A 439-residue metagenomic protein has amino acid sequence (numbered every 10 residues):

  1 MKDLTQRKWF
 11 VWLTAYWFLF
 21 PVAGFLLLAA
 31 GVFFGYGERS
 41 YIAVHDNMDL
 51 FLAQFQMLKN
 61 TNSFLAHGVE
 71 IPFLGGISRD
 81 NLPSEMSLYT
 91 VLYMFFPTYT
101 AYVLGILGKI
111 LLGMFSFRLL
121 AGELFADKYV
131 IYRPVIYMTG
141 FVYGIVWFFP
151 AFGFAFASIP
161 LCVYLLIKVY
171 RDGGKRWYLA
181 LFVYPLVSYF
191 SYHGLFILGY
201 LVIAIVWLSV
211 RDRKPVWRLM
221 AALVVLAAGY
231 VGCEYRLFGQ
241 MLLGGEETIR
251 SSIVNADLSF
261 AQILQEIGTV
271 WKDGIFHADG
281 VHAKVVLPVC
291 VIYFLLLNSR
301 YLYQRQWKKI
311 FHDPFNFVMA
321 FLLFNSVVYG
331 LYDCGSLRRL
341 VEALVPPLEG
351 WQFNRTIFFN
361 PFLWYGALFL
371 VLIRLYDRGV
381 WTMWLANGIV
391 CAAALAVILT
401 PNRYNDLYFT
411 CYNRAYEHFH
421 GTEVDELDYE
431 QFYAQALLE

Functional and structural regions predicted by a protein language model:
M1-K8, E123-K128, K168-L179, L208-L219 (+2 more regions): Membrane-interface junctions at the ends of membrane-embedded or membrane-associated helices
M1-V32, D313: Start-transfer (signal-anchor) and selected internal transmembrane alpha helices of multi-pass inner/ER membrane
L19-A23, R213-L237, F317-L322, C391-A392: Hydrophobic alpha-helical membrane-interfacial segments at the cytosolic entry of transmembrane helices
G24-M114, F152-F154, R250, V254 (+2 more regions): Membrane-interface coil-to-helix junctions
L111-E123, I131-V210, L219-F238: Membrane-embedded helix bundles of polyisoprenyl
V146-G153, W307-T382, D406-E423: Membrane-helix boundary/interfacial segments in multi-pass membrane proteins
G229-L302: Periplasmic/ER-lumenal interhelical loops and adjacent helix-loop junctions in multi-pass membrane proteins
C391-E439: Extracytoplasmic
